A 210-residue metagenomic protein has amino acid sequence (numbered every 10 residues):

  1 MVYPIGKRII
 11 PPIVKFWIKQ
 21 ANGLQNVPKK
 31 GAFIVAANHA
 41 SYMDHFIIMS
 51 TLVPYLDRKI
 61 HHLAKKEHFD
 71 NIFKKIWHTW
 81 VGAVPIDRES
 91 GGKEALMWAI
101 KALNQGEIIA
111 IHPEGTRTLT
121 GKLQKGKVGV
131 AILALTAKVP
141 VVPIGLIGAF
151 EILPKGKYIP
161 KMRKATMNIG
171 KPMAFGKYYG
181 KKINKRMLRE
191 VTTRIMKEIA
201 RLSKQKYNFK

Functional and structural regions predicted by a protein language model:
Y3-I18, K75, T79-G82: Short hydrophobic helices that act as membrane-entry/anchoring signals
R8-H39: Helix-to-loop junction immediately C-terminal to a conserved catalytic motif
I10-K15, P85-E89, T120-G121: Short, flexible loop segments at the rims of nucleotide/cofactor-binding pockets, characterized by
V14, Y55, W77-H78, A102 (+1 more regions): A generic structural signal for well-ordered alpha-helical segments
F16-Q20, S90-L96: Glycine-rich, highly charged phosphate/nucleotide-binding loops
G23, N38, A64-K65, G82 (+2 more regions): A secondary-structure boundary/capping signal
K29-S90: Catalytic core of membrane glycerolipid acyltransferases/transacylases, capturing the structured, soluble-facing
E94-K210: Non-catalytic C-terminal accessory region of glycerolipid acyltransferases and related lyso-lipid remodeling enzymes
